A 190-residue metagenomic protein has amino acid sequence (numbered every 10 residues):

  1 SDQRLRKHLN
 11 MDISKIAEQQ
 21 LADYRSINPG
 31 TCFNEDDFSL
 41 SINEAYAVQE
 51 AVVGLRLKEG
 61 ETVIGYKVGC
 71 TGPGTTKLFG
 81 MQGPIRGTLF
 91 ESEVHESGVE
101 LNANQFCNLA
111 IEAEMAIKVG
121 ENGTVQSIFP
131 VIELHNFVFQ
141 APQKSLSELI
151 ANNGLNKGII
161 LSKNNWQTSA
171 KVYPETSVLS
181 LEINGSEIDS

Functional and structural regions predicted by a protein language model:
S1-D2, G72: Generic detector of bulky aromatic hydrophobic side chains
D2, H8-N10: Intrinsic-disorder-associated, low-complexity terminal segments enriched in Asp/Asn/His/Tyr and depleted of Lys/Arg
D12-S190: Catalytic-core "active-site belt" of small-molecule-metabolizing enzymes, emphasizing His/Asp/Glu-rich regions
